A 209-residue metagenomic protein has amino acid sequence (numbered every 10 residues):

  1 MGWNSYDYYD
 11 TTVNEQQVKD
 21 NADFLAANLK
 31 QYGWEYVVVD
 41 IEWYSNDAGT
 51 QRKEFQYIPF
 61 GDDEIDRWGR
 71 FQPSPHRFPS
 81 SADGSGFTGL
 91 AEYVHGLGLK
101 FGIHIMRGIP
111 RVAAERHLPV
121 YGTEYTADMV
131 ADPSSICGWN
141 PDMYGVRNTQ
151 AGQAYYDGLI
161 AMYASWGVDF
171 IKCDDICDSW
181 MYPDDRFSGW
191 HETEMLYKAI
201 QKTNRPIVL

Functional and structural regions predicted by a protein language model:
M1-D10: An acidic-aromatic substrate-binding cleft motif
N4, A22-A26: Short amphipathic alpha-helical segments enriched in leucine
V13, Q17, A82, A151 (+1 more regions): Alpha-helix N-cap and loop-to-helix initiation/capping positions
N14, V18-N21, G86-L90, Y156-L159 (+2 more regions): Stable alpha-helical elements in mature extracytoplasmic
L25-A164, V168-P183: Aromatic-lined carbohydrate-binding/catalytic grooves of carbohydrate-active enzymes
G89-H95, R186-V208: Active-site-proximal helices and loops of the catalytic beta/alpha 8
